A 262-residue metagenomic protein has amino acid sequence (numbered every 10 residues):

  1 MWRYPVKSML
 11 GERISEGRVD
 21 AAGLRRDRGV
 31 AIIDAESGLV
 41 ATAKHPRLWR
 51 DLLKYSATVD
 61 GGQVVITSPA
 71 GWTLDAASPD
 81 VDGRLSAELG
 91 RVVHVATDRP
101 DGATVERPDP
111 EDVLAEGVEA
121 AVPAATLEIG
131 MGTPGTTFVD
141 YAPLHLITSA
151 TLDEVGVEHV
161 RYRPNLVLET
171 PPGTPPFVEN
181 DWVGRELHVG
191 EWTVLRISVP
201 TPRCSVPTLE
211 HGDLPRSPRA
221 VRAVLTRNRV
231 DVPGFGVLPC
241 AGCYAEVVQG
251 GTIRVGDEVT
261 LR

Functional and structural regions predicted by a protein language model:
M1-R262: Metal-cofactor-dependent catalytic cores
